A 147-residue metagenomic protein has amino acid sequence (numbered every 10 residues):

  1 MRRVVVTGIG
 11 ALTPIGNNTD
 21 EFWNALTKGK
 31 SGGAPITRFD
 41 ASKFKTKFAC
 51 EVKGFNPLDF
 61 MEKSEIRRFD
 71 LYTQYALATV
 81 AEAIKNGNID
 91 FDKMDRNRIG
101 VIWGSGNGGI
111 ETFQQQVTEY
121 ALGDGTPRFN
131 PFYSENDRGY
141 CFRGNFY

Functional and structural regions predicted by a protein language model:
M1-Y147: Conserved "HGTGT" condensation-loop signature of ketosynthase/thiolase-family condensing enzymes that catalyze
